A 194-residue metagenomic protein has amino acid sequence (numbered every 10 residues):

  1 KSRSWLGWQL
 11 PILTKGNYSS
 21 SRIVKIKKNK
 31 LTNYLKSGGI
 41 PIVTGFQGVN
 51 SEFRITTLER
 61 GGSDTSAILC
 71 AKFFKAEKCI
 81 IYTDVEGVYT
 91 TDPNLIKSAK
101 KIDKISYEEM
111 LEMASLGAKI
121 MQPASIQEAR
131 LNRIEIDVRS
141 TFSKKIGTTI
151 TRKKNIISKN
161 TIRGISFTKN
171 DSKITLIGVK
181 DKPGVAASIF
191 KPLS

Functional and structural regions predicted by a protein language model:
K1-I126: Nucleotide/pyrophosphate-binding catalytic subdomain
S4, Y89, V138-N155: Terminal amphipathic helices with adjacent charged low-complexity linkers/tails
P41, T56, I136, T148 (+1 more regions): A broad, low-specificity signal marking well-ordered, structured residues that form hydrophobic/aromatic
Q47-G48, S63, K75, E86-G87 (+4 more regions): Short, glycine-/Ser/Thr-/acidic-enriched flexible segments
M121-A124, E135-K145, A186: Flexible, glycine/charged-enriched surface loops at secondary-structure junctions
I146-S194: A conserved regulatory-domain signal marking ACT and ACT-like small-molecule sensing domains and adjacent regulatory
